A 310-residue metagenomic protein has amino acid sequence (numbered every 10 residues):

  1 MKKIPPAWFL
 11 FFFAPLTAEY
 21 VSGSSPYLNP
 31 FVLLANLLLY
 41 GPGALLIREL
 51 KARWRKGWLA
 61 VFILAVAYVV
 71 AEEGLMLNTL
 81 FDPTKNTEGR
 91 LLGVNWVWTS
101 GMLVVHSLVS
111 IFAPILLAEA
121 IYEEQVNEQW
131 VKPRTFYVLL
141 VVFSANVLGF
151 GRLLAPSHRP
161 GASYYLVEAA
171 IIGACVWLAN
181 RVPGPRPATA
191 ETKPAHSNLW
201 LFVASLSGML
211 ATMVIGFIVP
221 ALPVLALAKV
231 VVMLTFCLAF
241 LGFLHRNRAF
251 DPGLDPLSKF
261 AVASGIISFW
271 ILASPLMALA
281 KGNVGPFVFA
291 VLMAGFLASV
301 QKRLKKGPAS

Functional and structural regions predicted by a protein language model:
M1-L45: N-terminal signal-anchor module of multipass membrane proteins
A18-G23, L75-D82, V142-R159, A211-I218: C-terminal ends of transmembrane alpha-helices and the immediately adjacent extracellular/lumenal or cytosolic loop
Y20-P30, A155-H158, V219-L222, P275-N283: Short, hydrophobic transmembrane alpha-helix segments
F31-F81: Membrane helical hairpin/interfacial module
L37-R48, M102-E119, V167-P183, V232-F243 (+1 more regions): Hydrophobic cores of alpha-helical transmembrane segments in multi-pass inner/ER membrane proteins, independent
R90-V105: Short aromatic-rich membrane-water interface segments that cap or initiate transmembrane helices in multi-pass membrane
W130-L139, H158-V167, P187-S207: Membrane-water interface at loop-to-transmembrane-helix junctions
T189-S310: Extended, charged low-complexity segments that frequently continue into or abut oligomerization scaffolds
